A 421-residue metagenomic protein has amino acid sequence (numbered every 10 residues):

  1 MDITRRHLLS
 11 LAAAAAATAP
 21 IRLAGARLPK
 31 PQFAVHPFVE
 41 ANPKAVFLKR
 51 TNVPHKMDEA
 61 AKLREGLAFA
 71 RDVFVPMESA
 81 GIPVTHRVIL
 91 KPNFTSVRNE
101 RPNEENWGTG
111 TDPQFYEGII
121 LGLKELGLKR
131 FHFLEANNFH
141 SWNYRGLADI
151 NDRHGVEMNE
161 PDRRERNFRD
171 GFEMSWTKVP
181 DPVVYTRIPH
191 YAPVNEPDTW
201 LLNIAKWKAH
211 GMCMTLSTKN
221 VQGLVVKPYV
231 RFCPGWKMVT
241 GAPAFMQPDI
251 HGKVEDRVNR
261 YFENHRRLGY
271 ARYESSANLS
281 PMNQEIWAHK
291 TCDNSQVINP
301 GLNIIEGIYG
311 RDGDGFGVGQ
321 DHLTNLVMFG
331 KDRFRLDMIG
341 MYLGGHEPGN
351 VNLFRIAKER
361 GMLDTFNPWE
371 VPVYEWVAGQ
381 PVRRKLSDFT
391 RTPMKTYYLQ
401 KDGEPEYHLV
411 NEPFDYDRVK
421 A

Functional and structural regions predicted by a protein language model:
D2-A421: N-terminal and secondary-structure boundary signal
